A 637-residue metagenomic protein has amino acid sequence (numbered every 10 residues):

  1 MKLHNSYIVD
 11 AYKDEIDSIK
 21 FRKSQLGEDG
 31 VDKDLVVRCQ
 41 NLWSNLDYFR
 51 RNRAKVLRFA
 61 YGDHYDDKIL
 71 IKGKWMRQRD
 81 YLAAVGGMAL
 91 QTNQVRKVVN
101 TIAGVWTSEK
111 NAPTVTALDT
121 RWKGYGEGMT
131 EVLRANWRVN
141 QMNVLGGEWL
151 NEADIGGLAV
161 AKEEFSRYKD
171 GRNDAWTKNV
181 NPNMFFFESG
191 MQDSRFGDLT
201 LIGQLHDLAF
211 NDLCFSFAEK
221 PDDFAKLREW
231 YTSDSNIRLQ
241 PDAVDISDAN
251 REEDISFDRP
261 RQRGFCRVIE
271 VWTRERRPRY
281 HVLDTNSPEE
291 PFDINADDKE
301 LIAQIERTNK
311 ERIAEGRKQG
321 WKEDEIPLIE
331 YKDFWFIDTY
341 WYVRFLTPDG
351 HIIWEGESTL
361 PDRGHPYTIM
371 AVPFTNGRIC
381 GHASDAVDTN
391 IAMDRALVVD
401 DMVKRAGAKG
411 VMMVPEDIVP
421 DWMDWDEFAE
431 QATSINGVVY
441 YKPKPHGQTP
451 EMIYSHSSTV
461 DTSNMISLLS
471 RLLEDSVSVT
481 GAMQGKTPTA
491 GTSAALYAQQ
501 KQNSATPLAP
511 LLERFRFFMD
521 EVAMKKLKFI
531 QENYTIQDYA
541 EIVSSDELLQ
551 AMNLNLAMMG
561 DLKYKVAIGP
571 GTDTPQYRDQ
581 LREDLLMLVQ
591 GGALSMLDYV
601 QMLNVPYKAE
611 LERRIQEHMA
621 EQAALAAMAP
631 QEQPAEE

Functional and structural regions predicted by a protein language model:
M1-W341, L346-G350, S457-L468, A635-E636: Extended, helix-rich architectural segments
K20-H64, S384-Q431: N-terminal "assembly arms/tails" that initiate or stabilize quaternary assembly in self-assembling proteins
R53, T101-I102, L145-A153, G264-V271 (+5 more regions): Generic hydrophobic, helix-prone segments enriched in Leu/Val/Ile
M88-L133, W137, F165, V180 (+7 more regions): Long amphipathic alpha-helical segments
N286, Q304, Y331, Q499 (+3 more regions): Low-complexity, intrinsically disordered/propeptide-like segments
S384, D388, R395, P510 (+4 more regions): Extended amphipathic alpha-helical oligomerization elements
L603-N604, K608-E637: Extended, compositionally biased alpha-helical segments that mediate assembly or anchoring
